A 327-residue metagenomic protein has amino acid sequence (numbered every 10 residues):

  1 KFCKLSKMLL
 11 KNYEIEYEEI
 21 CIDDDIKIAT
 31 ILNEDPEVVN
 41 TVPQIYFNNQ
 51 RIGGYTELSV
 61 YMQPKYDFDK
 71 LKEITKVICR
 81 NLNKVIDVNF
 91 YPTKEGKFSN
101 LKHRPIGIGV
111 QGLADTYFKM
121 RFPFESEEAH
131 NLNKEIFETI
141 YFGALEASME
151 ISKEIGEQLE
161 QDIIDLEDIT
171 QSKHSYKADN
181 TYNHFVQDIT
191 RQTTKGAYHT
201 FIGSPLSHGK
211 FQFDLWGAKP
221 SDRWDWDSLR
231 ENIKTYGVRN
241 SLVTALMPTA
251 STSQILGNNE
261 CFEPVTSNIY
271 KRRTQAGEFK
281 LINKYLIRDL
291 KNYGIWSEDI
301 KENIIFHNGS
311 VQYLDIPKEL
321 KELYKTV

Functional and structural regions predicted by a protein language model:
K1-I20: Local sequence-structure signature of Cys/Sec-based thiol-disulfide redox active-site neighborhoods
E14-A29, V39-N40: Thiol-based oxidoreductase modules, predominantly thioredoxin-like and allied folds used for disulfide exchange
P43-I45: Short acidic loop-to-beta-strand element that houses the catalytic metal-binding Asp/Glu of nuclease active sites
F47-K65: Non-catalytic, surface beta->alpha helical segment in thiol-disulfide oxidoreductase systems
K65-V327: Long, C-terminal-biased catalytic regions of enzyme "large/alpha" subunits
